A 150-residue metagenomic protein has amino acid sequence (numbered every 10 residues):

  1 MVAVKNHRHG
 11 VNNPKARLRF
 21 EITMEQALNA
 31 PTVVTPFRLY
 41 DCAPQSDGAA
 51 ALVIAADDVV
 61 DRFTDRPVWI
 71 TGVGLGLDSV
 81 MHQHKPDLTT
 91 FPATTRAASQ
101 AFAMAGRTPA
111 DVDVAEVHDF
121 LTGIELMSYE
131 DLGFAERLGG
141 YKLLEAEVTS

Functional and structural regions predicted by a protein language model:
M1-A3, E21-T23, R96-D111: Conserved active-site "lid/cap" helical segment
M1-F37: Glycine-rich, mobile lid/loop segments that gate access to catalytic sites or pores
M1-V4, D65-L75, P109-H118, L138-E147: Beta-strand segments within the central parallel beta-sheet cores of soluble alpha/beta enzyme folds
A3-P14, D57, D61, F102 (+1 more regions): Structural signal for hydrophobic packing residues in well-ordered secondary-structure cores of soluble enzyme domains
N13, H82-P86, D119-Y141: Short glycine/threonine-rich loop-to-helix capping motif typified by GTGT followed within a few residues by an Asp-Pro
T32-Q100, E145-S150: Condensing-enzyme catalytic core mediating Claisen C-C bond formation in acyl metabolism
Q45, P86, T90, M104-P109 (+1 more regions): Alpha-helix N-cap/loop-to-helix boundary motif
A51, A93, A97-A105, I124-L132: Stable alpha-helical structural segments in soluble proteins, enriched in small hydrophobic residues
